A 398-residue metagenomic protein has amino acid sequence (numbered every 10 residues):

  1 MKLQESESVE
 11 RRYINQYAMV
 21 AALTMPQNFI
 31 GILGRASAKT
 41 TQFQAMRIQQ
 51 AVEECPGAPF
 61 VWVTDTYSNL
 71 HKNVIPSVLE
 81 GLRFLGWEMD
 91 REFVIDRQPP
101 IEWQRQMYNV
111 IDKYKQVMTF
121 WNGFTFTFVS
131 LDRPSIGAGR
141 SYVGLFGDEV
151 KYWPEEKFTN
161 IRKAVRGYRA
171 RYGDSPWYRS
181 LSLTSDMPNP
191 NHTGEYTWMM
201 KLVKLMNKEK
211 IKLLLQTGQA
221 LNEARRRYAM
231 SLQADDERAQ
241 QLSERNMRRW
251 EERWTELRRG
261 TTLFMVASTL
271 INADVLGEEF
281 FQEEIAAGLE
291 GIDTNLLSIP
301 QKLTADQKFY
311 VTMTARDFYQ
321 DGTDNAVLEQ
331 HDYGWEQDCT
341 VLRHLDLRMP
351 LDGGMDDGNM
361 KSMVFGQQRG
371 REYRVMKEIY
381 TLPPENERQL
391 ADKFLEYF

Functional and structural regions predicted by a protein language model:
M1-F29: Pre-P-loop entry segment of helicase/translocase ATPase cores
N28-P99: Conserved P-loop
H71-V143: Inter-Walker segment of RecA-like/P-loop motor cores
D148-E149: Walker B catalytic acidic pair
Y152-N272: ASCE P-loop NTPase helicase motor core
R259-G260, V266-G353: ATPase catalytic-site recognition across NTP-hydrolyzing enzymes
L342-G370: Gly/Thr-rich phosphate-binding beta-strand-loop-beta motif of the actin/hexokinase/Hsp70
L347, F365-F398: Nucleic-acid-processing active sites and adjacent nucleic-acid-binding tracks, predominantly divalent metal-dependent
